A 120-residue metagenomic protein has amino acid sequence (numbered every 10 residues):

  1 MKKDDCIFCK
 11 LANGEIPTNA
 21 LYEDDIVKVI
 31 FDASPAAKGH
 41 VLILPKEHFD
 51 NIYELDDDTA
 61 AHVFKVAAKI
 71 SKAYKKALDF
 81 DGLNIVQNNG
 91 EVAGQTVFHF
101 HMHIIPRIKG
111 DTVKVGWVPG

Functional and structural regions predicted by a protein language model:
M1-G120: HIT superfamily nucleotide-processing domains
